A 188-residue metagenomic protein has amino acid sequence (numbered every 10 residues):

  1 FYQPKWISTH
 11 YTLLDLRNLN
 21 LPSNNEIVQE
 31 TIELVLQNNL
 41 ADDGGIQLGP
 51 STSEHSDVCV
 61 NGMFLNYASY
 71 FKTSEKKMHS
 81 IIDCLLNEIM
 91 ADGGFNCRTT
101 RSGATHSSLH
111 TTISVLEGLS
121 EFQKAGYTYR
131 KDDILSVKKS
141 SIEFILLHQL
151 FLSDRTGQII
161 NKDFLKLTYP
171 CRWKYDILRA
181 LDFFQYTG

Functional and structural regions predicted by a protein language model:
F1-G188: Preference for long, amphipathic alpha-helical scaffolds in soluble/luminal domains and all-alpha bundles
